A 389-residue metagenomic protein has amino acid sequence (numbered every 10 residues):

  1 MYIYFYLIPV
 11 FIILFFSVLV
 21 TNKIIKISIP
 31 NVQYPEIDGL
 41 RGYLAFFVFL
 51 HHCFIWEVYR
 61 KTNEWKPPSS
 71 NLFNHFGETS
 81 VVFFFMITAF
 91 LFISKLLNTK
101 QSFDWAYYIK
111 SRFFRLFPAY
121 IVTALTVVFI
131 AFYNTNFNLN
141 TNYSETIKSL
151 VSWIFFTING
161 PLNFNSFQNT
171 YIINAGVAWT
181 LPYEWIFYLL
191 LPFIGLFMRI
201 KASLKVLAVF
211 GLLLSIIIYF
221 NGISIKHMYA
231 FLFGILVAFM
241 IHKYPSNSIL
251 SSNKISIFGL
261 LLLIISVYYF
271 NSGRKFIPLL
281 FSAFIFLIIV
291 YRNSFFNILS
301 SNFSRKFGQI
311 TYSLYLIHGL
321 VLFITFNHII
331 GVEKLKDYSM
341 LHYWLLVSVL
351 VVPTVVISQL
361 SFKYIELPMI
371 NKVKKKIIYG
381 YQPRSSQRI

Functional and structural regions predicted by a protein language model:
Y2-V18, P35-L97, A119, Y315: Functionally critical transmembrane alpha-helices in membrane proteins and complexes, commonly lining
Y4-F11, D38-Y43, T79-I87, A178-L190 (+5 more regions): Membrane-embedded alpha-helical segments of multi-pass membrane proteins, especially the transmembrane helices
I13-K23, Q359-L360: Alpha-helical transmembrane segments
N22-E36, L50-F73, S94-A106, N163-F167 (+3 more regions): Alpha-helical transmembrane segments in multi-pass integral membrane proteins
R41-L44, N74, E78-V81, L96-F132 (+6 more regions): Transmembrane alpha-helical segments and their boundary/interface "anchor" motifs in multi-pass integral membrane
F46, V128, L189-L196, S215-I216 (+2 more regions): Alpha-helical transmembrane segments of multipass membrane proteins
W65-T79, Y107, F117-W185, L189 (+1 more regions): Membrane-interface helix-loop-helix regions
I87, L91, L232, F284 (+3 more regions): Transmembrane alpha-helix boundary/anchor motif
